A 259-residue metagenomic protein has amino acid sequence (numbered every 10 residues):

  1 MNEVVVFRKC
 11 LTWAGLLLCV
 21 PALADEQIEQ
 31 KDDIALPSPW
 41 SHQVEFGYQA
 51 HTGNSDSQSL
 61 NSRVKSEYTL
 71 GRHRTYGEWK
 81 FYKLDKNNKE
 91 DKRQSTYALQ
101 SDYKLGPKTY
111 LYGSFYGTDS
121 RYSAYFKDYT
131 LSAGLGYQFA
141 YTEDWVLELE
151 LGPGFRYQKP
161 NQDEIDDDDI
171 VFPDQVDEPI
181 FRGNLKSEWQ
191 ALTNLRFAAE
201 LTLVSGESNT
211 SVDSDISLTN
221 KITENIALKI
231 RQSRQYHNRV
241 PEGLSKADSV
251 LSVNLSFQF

Functional and structural regions predicted by a protein language model:
M1-P39, L244, Q258-F259: Cleavable N-terminal export/targeting peptides
W40, D56-L60, D91-S95, K127-L131 (+4 more regions): Residues that define the transmembrane beta-barrel architecture of outer-membrane proteins
W40, G71-G77, K108-L111, E143-L147 (+2 more regions): Repeated loop/turn-to-beta-strand initiation elements of outer-membrane beta-barrel proteins
V44-F46, G77-W79, G113, A133 (+5 more regions): Membrane-embedded beta-strand positions of outer-membrane beta-barrel proteins
Y48-A50, S66-L70, Y103, Y137-F139 (+4 more regions): Residue-level signature of outer-membrane beta-barrel architecture
A50-Q58, K86-K92, D119-K127, V204-D213 (+1 more regions): Solvent-exposed loop/turn segments connecting transmembrane beta-strands in outer-membrane beta-barrel proteins
D144-T223: Outer-membrane beta-barrel transmembrane domain signature
L218-K221, N225-A227, A247-F259: Outer-membrane beta-barrel "beta-signal"
